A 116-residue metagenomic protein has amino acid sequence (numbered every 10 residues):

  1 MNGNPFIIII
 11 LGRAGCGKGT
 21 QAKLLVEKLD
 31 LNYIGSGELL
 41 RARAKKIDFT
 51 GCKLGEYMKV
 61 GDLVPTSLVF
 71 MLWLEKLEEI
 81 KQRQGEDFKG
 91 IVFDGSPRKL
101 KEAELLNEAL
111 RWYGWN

Functional and structural regions predicted by a protein language model:
M1-F6: Extreme N-terminal, non-catalytic leader segments that precede Walker-type/kinase nucleotide-binding cores
I8-I10, F93: Hydrophobic anchor at the beta1->P-loop junction of P-loop NTPases
R13: P-loop (Walker A) phosphate-binding loop of NTP-binding proteins
K18: Conserved lysine of the Walker
N32-W112: ATP-dependent small-molecule kinase phosphotransfer cores that center on conserved nucleotide phosphate-binding segments
G114-N116: Short, acidic/small-residue loops that bind anionic groups at enzyme active sites
